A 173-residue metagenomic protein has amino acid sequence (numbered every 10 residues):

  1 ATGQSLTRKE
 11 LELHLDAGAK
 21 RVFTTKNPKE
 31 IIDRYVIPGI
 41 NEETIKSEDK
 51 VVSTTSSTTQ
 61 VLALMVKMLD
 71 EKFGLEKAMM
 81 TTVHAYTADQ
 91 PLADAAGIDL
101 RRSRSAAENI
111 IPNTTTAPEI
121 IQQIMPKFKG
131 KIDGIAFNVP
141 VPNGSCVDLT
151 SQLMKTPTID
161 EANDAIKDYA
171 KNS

Functional and structural regions predicted by a protein language model:
A1-S103: N-terminal Rossmann-like NAD(P) cofactor-binding subdomain of oxidoreductases, focused on the glycine-rich
S47, V66-K171: Active-site-lining helix/loop region of Rossmann-like oxidoreductase modules
